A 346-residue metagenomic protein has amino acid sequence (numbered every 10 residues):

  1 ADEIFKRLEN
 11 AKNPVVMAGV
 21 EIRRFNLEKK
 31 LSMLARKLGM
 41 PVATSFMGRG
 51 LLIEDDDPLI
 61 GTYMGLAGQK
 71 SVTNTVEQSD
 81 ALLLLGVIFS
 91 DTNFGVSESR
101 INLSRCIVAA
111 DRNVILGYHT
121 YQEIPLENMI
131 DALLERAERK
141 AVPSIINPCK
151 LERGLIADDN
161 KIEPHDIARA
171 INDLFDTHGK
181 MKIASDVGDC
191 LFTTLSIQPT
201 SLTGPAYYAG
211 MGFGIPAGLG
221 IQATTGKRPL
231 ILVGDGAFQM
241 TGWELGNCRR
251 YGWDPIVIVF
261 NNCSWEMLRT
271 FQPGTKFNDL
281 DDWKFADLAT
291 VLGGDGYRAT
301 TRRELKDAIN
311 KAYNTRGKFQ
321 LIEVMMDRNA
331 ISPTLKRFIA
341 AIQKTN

Functional and structural regions predicted by a protein language model:
A1-P14, L34, V76-Q78, I171-G179 (+2 more regions): Glycine-rich phosphate/diphosphate-binding loops that line cofactor/substrate pockets in enzymes
K12-F25, A35: Glycine-rich phosphate/diphosphate-binding loops and the adjacent beta-loop-alpha structural elements that coordinate
P14, L82-L83, C106, P229 (+1 more regions): Short, well-ordered beta-strand core segments
K30-L38, F94-N113, T334-N346: A short, gly/pro- and small-residue-rich
L31, G65-A67, Q78, F192-N346: Thiamine diphosphate
M40-F46, I107-A110, V257-F260: Short internal beta-strands
G48-N147, A312, E323: Glycine-rich, acidic loop regions that bind phosphate or pyrophosphate groups
I146-G226, Q343: Active-site diphosphate/adenylate-binding microenvironment
